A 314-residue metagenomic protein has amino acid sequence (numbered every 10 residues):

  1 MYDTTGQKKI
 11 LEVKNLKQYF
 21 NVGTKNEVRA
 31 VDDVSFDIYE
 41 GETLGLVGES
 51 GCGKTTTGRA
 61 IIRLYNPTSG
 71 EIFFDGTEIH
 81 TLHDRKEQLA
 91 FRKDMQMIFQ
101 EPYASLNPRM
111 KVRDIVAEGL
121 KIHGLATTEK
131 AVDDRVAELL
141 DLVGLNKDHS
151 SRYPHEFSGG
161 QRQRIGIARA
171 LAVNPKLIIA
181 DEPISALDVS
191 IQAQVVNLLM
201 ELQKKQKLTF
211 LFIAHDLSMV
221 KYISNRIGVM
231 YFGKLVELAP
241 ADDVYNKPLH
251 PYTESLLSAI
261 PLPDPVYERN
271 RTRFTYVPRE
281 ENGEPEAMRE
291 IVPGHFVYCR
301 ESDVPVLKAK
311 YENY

Functional and structural regions predicted by a protein language model:
Y2-K9, Q88, A241-Y314: Charged, flexible cofactor/metal-binding loops and thiol motifs
T24-K25, I79-Q96, I122, E129 (+1 more regions): ABC ATPase NBD coupling module
G70-H80: Conserved ABC transporter NBD signature motif
E78, L120-K121, K130-D148, L257: Conserved ABC ATPase "signature" region
Y153-F157, Q161: Conserved ABC ATPase signature
A172-K176: A short, proline-enriched helix->beta-strand linker immediately N-terminal to the Walker B motif in ABC-type P-loop
L235-A239: ABC ATPase "signature
